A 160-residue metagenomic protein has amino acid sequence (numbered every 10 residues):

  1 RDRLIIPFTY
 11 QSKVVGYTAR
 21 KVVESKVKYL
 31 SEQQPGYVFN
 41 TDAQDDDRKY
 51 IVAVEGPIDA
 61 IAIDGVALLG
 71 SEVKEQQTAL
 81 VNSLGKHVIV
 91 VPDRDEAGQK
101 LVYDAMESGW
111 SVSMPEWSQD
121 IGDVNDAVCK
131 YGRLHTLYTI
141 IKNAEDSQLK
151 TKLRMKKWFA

Functional and structural regions predicted by a protein language model:
R1-H87, P92, L101-V102: Phosphate-handling DNA/RNA-contact segment within nucleic-acid enzymes
Q11-V14, V52-A53, N82-V91, Q99-A160: Replication-associated primase and helicase/ATPase modules
E96: Active-site-proximal loop/turn and secondary-structure-junction residues that shape catalytic pockets, frequently
